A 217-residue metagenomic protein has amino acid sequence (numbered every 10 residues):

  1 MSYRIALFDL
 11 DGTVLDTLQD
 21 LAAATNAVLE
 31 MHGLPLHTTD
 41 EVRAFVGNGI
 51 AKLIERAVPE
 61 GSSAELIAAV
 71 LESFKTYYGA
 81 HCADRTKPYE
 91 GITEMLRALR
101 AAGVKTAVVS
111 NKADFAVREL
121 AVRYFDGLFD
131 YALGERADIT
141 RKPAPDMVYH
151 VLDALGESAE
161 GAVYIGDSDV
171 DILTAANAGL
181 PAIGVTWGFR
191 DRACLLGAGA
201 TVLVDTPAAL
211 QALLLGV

Functional and structural regions predicted by a protein language model:
M1-A44: Active-site neighborhood of HAD-like aspartate-dependent phosphohydrolases
M1-R4, D40, R100, D114 (+1 more regions): Asp-based, Mg2+/Mn2+-dependent phosphohydrolase catalytic module
L7-D9, V109, I165: Generic enzyme active-site microenvironment
A23, M31-G61, I67, E90: Alpha-helical substrate-recognition element adjacent to the catalytic core
T25, I92-V122: Substrate-recognition element of Asp-dependent hydrolases with the DxDx(T/V) motif
E30-P35, E60-E65, A101-A102, F125-L128 (+1 more regions): Short helix-capping segments at alpha-helix termini
E55-E94, A102: Metal-dependent phosphoesterase signature
